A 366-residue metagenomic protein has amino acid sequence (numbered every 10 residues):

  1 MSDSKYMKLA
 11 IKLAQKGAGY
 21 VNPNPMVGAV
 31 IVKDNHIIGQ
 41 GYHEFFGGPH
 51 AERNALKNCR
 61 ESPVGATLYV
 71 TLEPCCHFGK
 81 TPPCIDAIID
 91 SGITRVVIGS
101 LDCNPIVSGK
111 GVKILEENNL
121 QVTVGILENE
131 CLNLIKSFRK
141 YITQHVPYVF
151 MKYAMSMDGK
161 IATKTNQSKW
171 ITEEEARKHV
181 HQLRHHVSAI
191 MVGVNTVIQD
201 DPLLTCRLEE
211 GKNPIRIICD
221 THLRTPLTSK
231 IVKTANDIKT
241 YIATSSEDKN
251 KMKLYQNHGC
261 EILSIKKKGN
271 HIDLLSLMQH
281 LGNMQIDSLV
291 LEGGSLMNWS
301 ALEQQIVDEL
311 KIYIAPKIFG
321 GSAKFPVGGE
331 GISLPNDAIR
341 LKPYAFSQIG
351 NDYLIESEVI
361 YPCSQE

Functional and structural regions predicted by a protein language model:
D3-K8, L13-G17, N22-N24, Q40 (+3 more regions): Enzymes that bind and transform nitrogen-containing heteroaromatic metabolites
Y20-V21, I126-A154: Proteins enriched for Cys/Gly/acidic motifs involved in redox and nucleic-acid/cofactor modification
P25-V27, L127-E130, G293: Short, conserved alpha-helical segments within structured domains
V27-N35, Y153-A154, I355: Short beta-strand scaffold segments in enzyme catalytic cores
I31-E130, I215, Y241, L302: Zn2+-dependent cytidine deaminase-like catalytic core
K33, T143-Q144, V359-I360: Active-site beta-strand termini and strand-to-loop segments that position acidic
V112, E128-I135, R177-R184: Hydrophobic, well-ordered secondary-structure segments
